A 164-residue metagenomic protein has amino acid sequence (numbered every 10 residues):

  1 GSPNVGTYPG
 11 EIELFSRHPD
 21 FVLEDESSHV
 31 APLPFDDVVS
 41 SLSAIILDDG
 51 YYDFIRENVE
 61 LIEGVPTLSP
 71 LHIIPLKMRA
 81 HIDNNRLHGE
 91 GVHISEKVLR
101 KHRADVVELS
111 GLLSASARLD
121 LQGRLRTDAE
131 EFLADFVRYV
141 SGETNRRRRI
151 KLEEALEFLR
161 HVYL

Functional and structural regions predicted by a protein language model:
G1-L164: Compositionally biased terminal segments of proteins
